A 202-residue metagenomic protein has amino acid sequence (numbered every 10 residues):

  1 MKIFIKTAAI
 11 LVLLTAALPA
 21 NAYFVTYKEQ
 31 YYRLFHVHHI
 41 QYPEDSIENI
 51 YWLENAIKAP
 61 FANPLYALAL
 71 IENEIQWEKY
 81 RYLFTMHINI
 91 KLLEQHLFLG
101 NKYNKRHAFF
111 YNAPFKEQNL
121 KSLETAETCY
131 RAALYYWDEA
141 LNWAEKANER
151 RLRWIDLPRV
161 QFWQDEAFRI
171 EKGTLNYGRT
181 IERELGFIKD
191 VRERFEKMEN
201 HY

Functional and structural regions predicted by a protein language model:
K2-I10: Sec-dependent signal peptide recognition, specifically the positively charged N-region followed immediately by
T15-A17: N-terminal signal peptide c-region/cleavage motif recognized by signal peptidases
A20-F84, E193-Y202: Immediate post-signal-peptide N-terminus of mature secreted/exported proteins
V25-E48, K79-N112, L152-E184, I188: Amphipathic alpha-helical repeat scaffolds of TPR domains
A59-A67, Y136, W143, R150: Residue position in alpha-helical solenoids
F109-T125: Acidic, serine/threonine/proline-rich low-complexity intrinsically disordered regions
